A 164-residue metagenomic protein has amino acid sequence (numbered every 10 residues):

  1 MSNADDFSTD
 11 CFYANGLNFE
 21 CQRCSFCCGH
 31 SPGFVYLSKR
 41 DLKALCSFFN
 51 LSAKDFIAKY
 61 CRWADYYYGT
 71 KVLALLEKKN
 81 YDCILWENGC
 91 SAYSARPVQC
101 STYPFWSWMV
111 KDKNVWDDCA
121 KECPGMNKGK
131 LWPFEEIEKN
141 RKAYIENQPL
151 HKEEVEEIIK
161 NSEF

Functional and structural regions predicted by a protein language model:
M1-F164: Short loop/turn segments that flank or connect secondary-structure elements
